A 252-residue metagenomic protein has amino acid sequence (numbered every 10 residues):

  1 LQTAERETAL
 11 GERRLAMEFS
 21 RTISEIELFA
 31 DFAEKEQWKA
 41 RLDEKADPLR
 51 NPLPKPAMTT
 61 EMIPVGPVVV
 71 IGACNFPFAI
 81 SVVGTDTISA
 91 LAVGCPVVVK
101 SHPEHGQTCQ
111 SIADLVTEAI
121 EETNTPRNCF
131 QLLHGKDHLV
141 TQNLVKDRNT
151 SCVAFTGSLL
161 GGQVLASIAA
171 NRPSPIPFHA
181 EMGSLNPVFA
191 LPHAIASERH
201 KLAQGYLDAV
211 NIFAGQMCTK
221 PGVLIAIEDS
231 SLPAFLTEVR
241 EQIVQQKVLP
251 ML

Functional and structural regions predicted by a protein language model:
L1-P56, S89: N-terminal Rossmann-like NAD(P)+-binding subdomain of aldehyde/semialdehyde dehydrogenases
Q2-E18, H138, G183, H193 (+2 more regions): Flexible, acidic loop-helix segments that line cofactor/substrate-binding pockets
A4, F29, Y206-V210, P221: Short alpha-helical scaffolding segments that buttress acidic/His motifs in well-ordered protein cores
L28-E34, L49, L232-L252: Non-catalytic terminal extensions of PLP-dependent enzymes
W38-D208, A226-P233, T237: Rossmann-like NAD(P) dinucleotide-binding subdomain of oxidoreductase/dehydrogenase enzymes
A214: Basic, alpha-helical interaction scaffolds
